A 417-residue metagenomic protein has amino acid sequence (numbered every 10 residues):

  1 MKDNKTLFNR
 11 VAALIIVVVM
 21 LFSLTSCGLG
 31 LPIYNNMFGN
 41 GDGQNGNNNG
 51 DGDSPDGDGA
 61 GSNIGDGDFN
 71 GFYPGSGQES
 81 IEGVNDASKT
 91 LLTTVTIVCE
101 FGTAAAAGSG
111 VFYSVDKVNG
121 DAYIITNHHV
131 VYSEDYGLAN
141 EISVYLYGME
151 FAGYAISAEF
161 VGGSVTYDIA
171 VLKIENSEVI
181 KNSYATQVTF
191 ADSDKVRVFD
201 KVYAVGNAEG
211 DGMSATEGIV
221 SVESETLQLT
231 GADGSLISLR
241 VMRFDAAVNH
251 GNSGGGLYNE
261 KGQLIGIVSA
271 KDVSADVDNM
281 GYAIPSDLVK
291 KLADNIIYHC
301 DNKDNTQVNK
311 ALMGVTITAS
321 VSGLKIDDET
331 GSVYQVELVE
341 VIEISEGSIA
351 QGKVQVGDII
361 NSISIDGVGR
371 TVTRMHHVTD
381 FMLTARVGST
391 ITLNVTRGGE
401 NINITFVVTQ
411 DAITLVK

Functional and structural regions predicted by a protein language model:
K2-D58, Q263, K291, Y298-K417: C-terminal recognition in membrane/secretory proteostasis and scaffolding
G28-Y34, G102-A107, H128-A139, V179-Q187 (+5 more regions): Active-site loop architecture of trypsin-fold serine endopeptidases
G30, G65-D86, A139, A208 (+2 more regions): C-terminal cap/linker of serine protease catalytic domains
P32-Y34, V115, N119-Y167, N176-S177: Catalytic-histidine neighborhood of serine endopeptidases, predominantly the chymotrypsin-like S1/PA family
Q78-V84, T96-I125, G153-E159, Q187-T189 (+4 more regions): A conserved glycine-rich beta-strand in the N-terminal activation segment of trypsin-fold
D86, F112-S114, E134-D135, E159-V161 (+4 more regions): Active-site substrate-binding loop(s) of clan PA
V95-I97, G110, A122, T126 (+16 more regions): Terminal peptide-recognition signature
F151, G163-Y167, E178-K181, E223-M242 (+2 more regions): Gly/Ser-enriched beta-turn/beta-hairpin loop segments
